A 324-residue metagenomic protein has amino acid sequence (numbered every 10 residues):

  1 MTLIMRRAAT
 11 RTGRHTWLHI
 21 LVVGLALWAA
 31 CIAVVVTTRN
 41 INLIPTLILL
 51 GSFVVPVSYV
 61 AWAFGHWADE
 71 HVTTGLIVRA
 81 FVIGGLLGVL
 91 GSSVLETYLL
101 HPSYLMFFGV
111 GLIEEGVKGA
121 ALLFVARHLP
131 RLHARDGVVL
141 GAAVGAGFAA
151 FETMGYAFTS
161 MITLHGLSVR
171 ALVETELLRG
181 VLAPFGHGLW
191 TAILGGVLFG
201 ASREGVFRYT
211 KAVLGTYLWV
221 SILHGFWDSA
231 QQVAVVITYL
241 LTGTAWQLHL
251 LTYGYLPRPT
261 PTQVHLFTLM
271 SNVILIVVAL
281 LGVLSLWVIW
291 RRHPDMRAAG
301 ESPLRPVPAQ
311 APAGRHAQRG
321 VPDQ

Functional and structural regions predicted by a protein language model:
M1-Q324: Hydrophobic alpha-helical segments at protein termini of multi-pass membrane proteins
